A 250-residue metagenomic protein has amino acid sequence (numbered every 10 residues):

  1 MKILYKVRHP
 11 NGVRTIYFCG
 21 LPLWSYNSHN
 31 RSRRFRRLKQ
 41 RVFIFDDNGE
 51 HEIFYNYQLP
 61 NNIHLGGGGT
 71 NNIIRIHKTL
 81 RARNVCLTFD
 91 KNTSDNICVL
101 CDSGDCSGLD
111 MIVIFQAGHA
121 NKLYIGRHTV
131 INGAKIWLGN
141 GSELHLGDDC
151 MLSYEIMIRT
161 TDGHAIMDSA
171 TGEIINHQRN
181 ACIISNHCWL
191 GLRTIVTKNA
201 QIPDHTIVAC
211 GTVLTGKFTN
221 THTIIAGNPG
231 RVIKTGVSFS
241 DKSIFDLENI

Functional and structural regions predicted by a protein language model:
M1-T160, R179-H187, T194-N199, D204 (+2 more regions): Domain-scale signature associated with acetyltransferase and cell-envelope carbohydrate enzymes
D168-I175: Flexible, solvent-exposed loop segments that connect beta-strands
I207: Amphipathic helical hotspot of TIR/SEFIR-family domains
G211: Conserved metal-binding segment of the jelly-roll/cupin
